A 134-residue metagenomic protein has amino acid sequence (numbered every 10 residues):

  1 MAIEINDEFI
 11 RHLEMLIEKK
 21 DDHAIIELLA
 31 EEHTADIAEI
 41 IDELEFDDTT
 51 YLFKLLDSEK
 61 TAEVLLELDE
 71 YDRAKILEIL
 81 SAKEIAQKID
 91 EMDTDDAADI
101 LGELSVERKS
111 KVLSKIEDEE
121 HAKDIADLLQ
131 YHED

Functional and structural regions predicted by a protein language model:
M1-D134: Hydrophobic packing positions in regular secondary-structure scaffolds
